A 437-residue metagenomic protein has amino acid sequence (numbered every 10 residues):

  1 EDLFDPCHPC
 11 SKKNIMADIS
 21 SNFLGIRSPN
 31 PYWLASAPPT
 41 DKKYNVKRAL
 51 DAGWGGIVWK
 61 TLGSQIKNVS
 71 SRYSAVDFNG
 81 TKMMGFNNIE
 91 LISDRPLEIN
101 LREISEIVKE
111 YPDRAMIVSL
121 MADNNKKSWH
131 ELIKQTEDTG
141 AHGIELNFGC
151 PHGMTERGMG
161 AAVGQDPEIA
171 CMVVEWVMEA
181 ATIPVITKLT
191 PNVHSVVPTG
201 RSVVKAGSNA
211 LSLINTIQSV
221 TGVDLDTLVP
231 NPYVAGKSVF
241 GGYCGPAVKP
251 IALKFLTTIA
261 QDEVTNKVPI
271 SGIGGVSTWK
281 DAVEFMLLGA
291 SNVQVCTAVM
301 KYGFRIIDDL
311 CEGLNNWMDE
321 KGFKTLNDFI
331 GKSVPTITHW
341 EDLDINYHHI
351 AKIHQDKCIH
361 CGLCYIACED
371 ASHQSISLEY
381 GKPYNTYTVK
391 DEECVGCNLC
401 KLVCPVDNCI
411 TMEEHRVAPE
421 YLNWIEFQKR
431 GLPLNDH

Functional and structural regions predicted by a protein language model:
E1-C10: Short, low-complexity, charge-dense intrinsically disordered segments
M16-I117, M121-K126, H130-E131, L310: N-terminal capping/small domains of soluble enzymes
N30-S36, I57-K60, M116-L120, I144-L146 (+6 more regions): Hydrophobic faces of well-ordered beta-strands that scaffold small-molecule active sites in alpha/beta enzyme cores
K47-A52, D123-S271, W279-E284, L288-N292 (+4 more regions): Alpha/beta enzyme core
V69-K82, G222-F240, A298-F323, I425: C-terminal helical cap(s) of enzyme catalytic domains, especially alpha/beta-barrels
G80-G85, K249, K254, E312-C361 (+4 more regions): Extended, intrinsically disordered, low-complexity segments
K357, A367, E392-E393, V403: Short pre-active-site segment immediately N-terminal to redox-active cysteine/selenocysteine motifs in thiol-based
L363-K382, L399-V417: Iron-sulfur cluster-binding cysteine motifs and their immediate structural context in ferredoxin-like electron-transfer
